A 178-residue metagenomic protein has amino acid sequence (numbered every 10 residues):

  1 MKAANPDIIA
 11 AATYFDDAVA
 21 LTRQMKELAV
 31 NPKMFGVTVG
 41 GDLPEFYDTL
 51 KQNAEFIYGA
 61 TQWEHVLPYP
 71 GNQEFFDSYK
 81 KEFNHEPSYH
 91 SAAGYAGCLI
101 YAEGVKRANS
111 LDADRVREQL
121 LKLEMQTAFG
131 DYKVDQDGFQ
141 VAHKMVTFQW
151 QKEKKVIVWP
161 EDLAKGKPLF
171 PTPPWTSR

Functional and structural regions predicted by a protein language model:
M1-R178: Extracytosolic ligand-binding ectodomains
